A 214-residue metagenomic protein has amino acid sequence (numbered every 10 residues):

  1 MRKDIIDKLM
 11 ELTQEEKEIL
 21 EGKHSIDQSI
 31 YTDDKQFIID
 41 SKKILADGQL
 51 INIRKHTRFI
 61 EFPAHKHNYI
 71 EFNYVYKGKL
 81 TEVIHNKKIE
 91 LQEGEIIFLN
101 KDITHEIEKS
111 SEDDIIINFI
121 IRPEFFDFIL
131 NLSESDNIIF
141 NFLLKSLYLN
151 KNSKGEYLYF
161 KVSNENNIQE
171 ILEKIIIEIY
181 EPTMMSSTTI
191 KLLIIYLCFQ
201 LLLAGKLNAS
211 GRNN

Functional and structural regions predicted by a protein language model:
M1-K79: Generic protein-terminus/edge-of-domain signal
R2-E21, S41-K42, S110-I177: A hydrophobic/aromatic-rich effector-binding and dimerization subdomain of bacterial HTH-type transcriptional regulators
D40-S41, Y148-N150, L201-N208: Short, charged low-complexity intrinsically disordered segments located at boundaries of structured domains
G48-F142, S146, T183-M185: N-terminal regulatory/effector-sensing and dimerization cores that precede helix-turn-helix DNA-binding domains
E71, N167-K174, L193, L197-Q200: Amphipathic, well-ordered alpha-helical segments in soluble domains
Q92, S163, N167-E170, T189-L192: Residues forming well-ordered secondary-structure scaffolds
L99, F142-L143, L149-N150, L192-L202: Short amphipathic alpha-helical patches
Y157-V162, I179-L192, F199-N214: Short, Lys/Arg-enriched, Trp-marked, Pro/Gly-tolerant hinge/linker segments that flank
